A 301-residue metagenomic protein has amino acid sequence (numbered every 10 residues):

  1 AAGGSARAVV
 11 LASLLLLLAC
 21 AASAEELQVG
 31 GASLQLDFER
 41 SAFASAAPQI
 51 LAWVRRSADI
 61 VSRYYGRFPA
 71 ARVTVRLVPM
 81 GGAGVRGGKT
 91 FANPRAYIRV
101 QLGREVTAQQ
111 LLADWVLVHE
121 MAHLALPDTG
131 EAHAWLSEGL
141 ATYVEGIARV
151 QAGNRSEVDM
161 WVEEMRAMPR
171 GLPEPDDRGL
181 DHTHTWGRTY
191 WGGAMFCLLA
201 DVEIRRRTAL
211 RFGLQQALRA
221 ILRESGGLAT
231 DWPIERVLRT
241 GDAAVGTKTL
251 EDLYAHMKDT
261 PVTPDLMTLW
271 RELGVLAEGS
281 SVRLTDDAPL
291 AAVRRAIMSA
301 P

Functional and structural regions predicted by a protein language model:
A1-V10: Bacterial N-terminal signal peptides that target proteins for export
V9-A19: Bacterial N-terminal signal peptides
A22-A24: Boundary at the C-terminal end of the N-terminal hydrophobic targeting segment
E26-T129, H133: Juxtacatalytic substrate-recognition/specificity segment
A46, I50-S57, Q109, A113 (+8 more regions): Stable alpha-helical elements in mature extracytoplasmic
A58-Y65, P69, E120-M121, A125 (+9 more regions): Sec/Tat-exported extracytoplasmic proteins
E131-M195, D201, R206-T208, L214-Q215 (+2 more regions): Acidic/His/Gly-enriched intrinsically disordered linker/tail segments that often contain short helix/coil "MoRF-like"
G226-P301: Beta/coil-rich, acidic/histidine-enriched accessory regions frequently appended to metallopeptidases
